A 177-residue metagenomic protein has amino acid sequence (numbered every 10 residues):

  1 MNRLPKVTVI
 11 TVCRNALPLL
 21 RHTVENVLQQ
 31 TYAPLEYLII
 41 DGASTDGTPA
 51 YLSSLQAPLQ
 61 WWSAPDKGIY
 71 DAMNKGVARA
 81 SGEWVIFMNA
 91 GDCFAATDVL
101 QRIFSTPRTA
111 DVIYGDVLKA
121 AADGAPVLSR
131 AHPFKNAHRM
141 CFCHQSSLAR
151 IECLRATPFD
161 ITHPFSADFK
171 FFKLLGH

Functional and structural regions predicted by a protein language model:
M1-Q29: N-proximal low-complexity "stem/linker" segments adjacent to membrane-targeting elements
P5-T8, E36, K170: Cell-envelope/extracellular polymer assembly enzymes that use nucleotide-activated donors
V24, P34-A43, W62-P65: Short beta-strand/loop segment that forms part of the nucleotide-sugar
A33, D41-A50, N89: A conserved acidic beta->alpha catalytic loop
S63-A80: Glycine-rich, basic loop-to-helix element that forms the pyrophosphate-binding segment of sugar-nucleotide handling
V85: Short aromatic/hydrophobic "clamp" motif used to bind/position activated sugar donors
C93, T97-V127: Conserved donor NDP-sugar-binding/catalytic core segment of glycosyltransferases
V127-H177: Conserved nucleotide-sugar donor-binding catalytic segment
